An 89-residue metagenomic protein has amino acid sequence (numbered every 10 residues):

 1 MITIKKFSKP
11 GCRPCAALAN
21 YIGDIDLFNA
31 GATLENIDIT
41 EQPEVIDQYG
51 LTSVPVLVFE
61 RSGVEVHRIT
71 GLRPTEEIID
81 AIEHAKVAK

Functional and structural regions predicted by a protein language model:
M1-F28: Local sequence-structure signature of Cys/Sec-based thiol-disulfide redox active-site neighborhoods
F7, A30-E44: Thiol-based oxidoreductase modules, predominantly thioredoxin-like and allied folds used for disulfide exchange
R13, E41-E44, E76: Short alpha-helical
N20, Q48, T75: Chalcogenol-based redox active-site neighborhoods
V45-Y49, A81: CheY-like receiver
Y49-V58: Structural micro-motif
F59-K89: Non-catalytic, surface beta->alpha helical segment in thiol-disulfide oxidoreductase systems
